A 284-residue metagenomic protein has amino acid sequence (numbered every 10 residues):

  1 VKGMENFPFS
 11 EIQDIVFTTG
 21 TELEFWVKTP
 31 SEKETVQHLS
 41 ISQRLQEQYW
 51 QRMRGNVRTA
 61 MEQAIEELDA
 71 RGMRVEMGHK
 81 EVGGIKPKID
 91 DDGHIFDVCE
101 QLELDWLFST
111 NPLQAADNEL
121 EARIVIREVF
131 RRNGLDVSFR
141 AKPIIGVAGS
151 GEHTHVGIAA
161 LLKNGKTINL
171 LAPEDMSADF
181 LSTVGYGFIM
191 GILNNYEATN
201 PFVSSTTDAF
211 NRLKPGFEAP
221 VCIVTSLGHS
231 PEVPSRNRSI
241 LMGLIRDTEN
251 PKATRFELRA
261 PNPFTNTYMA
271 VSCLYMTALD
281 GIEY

Functional and structural regions predicted by a protein language model:
V1-Y284: Glycine-rich, acidic/polar active-site loops that bind/position phosphate-bearing ligands
